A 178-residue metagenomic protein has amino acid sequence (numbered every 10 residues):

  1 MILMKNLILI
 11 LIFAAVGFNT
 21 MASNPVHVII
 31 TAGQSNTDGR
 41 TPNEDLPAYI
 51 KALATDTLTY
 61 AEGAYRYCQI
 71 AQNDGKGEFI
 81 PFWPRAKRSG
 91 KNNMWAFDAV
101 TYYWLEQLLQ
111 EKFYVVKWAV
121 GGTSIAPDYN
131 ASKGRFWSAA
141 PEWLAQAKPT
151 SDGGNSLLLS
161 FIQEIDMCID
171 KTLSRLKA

Functional and structural regions predicted by a protein language model:
M1-M4: N-terminal secretory signal peptides that target proteins for export/translocation
N6-V16: Sec-dependent N-terminal signal peptides
F18-A22: Sec/Tat signal peptide C-region and signal peptidase I cleavage site
S23-A178: Cell-envelope and extracellular/periplasmic
